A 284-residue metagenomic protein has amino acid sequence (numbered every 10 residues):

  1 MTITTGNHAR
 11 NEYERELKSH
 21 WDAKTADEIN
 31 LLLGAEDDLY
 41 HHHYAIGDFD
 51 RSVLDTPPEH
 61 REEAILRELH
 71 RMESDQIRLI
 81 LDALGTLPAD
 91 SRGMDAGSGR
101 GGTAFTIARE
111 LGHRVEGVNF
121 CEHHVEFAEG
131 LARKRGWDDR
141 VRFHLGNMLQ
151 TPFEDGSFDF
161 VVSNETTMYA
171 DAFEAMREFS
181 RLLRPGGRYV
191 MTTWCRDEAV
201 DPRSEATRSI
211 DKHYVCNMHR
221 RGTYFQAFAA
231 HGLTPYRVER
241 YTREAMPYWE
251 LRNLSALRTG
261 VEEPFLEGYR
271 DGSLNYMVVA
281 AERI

Functional and structural regions predicted by a protein language model:
M1-H41: N-terminal auxiliary segments of SAM/dcSAM-dependent transferases
S52-D55, H70-A89: Conserved alpha-helix/loop element of class I SAM-dependent methyltransferases that forms part of the SAM/SAH-binding
D90-G99: Conserved class I S-adenosyl-L-methionine
M94, T103-Q150: Class I SAM-dependent methyltransferase SAM/SAH-binding core
L149-F160: A short acidic, Gly/Pro-enriched loop at the edge of an enzyme's catalytic core that lines a small-molecule cofactor
E174-R188: A short glycine-rich, Lys/Arg-flanked "PGG" loop and its adjoining helix->strand segment in the class I
W194-V215: Short, glycine-/aromatic-enriched active-site segment of Class I SAM-dependent methyltransferases
C216-G232: Short alpha-helix
